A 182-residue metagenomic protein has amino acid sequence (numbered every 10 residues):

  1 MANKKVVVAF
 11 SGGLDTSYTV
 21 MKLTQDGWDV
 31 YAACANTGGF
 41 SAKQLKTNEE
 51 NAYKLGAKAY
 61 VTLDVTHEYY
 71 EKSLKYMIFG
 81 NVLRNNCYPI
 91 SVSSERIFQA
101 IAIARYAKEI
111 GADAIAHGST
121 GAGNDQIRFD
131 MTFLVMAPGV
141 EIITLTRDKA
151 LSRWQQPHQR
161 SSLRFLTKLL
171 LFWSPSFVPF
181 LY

Functional and structural regions predicted by a protein language model:
A2-L166, W173-F177: ATP-dependent adenylation/nucleotidyltransferase module used to activate substrates
P179-Y182: Intrinsically disordered, low-complexity linker/loop segments enriched in Gly/Pro and charged/polar residues
